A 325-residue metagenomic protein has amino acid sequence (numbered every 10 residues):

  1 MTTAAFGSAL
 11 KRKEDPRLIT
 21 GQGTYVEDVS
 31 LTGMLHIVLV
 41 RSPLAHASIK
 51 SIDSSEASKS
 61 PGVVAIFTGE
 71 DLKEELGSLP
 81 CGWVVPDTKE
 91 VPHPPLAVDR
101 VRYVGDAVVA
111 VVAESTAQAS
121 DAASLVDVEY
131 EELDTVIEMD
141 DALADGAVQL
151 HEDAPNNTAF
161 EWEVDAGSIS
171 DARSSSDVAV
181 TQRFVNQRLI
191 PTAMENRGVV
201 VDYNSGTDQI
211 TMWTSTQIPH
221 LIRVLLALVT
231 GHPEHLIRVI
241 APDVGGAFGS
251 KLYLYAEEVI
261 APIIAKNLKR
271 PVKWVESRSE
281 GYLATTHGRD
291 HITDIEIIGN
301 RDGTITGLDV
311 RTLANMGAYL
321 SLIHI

Functional and structural regions predicted by a protein language model:
M1-P155, A179-Q182, N267: Flexible, low-hydrophobicity surface segments
T2-T3, E74, V91, Q118-E138 (+4 more regions): Gly/Pro-rich active-site capping loops and adjacent beta-alpha segments that organize cofactor/substrate pockets
K11-R12, V29-G33, H93-P95, R100-G105 (+7 more regions): Solvent-exposed alpha-helices and their adjacent loops that cap or buttress functional pockets in soluble metabolic
T32, I323-I325: Conserved small/polar residues in nucleotide/adenosyl-binding loops
L39-E70, V109-E129, V199-L268, A314: Alpha-helical support elements that line or immediately flank enzyme active sites and cofactor-binding pockets
T88-Q118, G249-R301: Glycine-rich and small/hydrophobic secondary-structure elements
V148-T230: Helix-loop-helix junctions that connect adjacent transmembrane helices in secondary transporters/permeases, recognized
H235-P242, R270-S279, T306-R311: Beta-strand segments within the central parallel beta-sheet cores of soluble alpha/beta enzyme folds
